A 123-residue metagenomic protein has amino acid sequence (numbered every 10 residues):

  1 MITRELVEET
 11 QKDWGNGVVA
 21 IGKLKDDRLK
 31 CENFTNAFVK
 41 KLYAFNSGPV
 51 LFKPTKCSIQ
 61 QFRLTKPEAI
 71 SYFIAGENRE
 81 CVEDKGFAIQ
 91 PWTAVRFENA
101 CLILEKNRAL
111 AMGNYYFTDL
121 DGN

Functional and structural regions predicted by a protein language model:
I2-E8, N16-V19, V39-N123: A beta-strand edge to alpha-helix "cap/lid" segment located at domain peripheries
K12-K30: Extracellular/periplasmic ligand-binding regions of membrane signal-transduction receptors
K25-K41: Short, glycine/small-hydrophobic-rich surface segments
